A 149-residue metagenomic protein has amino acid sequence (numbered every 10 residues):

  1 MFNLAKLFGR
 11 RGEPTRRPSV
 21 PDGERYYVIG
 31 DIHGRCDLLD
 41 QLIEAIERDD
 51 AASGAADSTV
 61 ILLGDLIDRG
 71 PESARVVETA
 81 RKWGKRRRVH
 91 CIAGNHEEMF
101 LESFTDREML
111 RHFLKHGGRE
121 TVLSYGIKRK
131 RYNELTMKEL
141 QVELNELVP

Functional and structural regions predicted by a protein language model:
M1-V77: N-terminal active-site segment of His-dependent metallophosphoesterases
R69-P149: Active-site neighborhood of divalent metal-dependent phosphoester bond hydrolases
